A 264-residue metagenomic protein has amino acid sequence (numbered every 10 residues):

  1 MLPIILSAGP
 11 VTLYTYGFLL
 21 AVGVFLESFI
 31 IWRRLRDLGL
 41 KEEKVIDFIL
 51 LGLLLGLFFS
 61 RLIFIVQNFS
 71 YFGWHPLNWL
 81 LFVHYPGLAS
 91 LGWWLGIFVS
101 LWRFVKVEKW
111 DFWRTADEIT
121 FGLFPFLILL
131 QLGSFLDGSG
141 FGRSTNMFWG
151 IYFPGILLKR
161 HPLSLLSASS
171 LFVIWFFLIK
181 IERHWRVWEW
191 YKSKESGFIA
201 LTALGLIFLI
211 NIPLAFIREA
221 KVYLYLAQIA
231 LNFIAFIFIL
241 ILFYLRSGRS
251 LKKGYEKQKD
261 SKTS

Functional and structural regions predicted by a protein language model:
M1-S264: Hydrophobic, membrane-interfacing alpha helices
